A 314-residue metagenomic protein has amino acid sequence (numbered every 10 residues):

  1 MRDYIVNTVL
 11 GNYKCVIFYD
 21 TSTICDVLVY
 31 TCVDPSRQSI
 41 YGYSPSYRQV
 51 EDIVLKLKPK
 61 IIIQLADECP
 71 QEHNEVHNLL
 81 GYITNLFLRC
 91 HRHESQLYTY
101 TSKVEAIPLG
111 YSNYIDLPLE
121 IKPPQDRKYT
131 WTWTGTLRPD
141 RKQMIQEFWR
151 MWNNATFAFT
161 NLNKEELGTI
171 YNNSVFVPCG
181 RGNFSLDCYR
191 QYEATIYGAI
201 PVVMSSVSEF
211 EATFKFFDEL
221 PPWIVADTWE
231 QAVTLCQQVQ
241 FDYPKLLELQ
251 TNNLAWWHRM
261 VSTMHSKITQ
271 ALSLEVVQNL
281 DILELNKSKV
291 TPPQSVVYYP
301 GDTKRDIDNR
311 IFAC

Functional and structural regions predicted by a protein language model:
M1-V225, L235, V239, K245-L246 (+1 more regions): Nucleotide-sugar donor-binding catalytic core of glycosyltransferases
W229: Short helix-start
